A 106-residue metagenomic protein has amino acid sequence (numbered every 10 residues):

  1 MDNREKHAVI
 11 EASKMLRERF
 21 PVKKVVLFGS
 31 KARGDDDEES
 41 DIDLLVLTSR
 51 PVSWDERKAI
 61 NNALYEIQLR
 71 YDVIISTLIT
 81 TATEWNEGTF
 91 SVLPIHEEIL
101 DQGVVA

Functional and structural regions predicted by a protein language model:
M1-K24, R33-G34, T48-A106: Catalytic core of pol beta-like nucleotidyltransferases
P21, E39-S40: Short loop/turn elements that form and flank the Walker-type P-loop nucleotide-binding site in RecA-like NTPase cores
F28-S30: Glycine-rich beta-strand-to-loop/alpha-helix junction loops that act as flexible
S40-L47: Short beta-strand->loop micro-motif that forms the acidic, two-metal-ion catalytic signature in nucleotide-processing
